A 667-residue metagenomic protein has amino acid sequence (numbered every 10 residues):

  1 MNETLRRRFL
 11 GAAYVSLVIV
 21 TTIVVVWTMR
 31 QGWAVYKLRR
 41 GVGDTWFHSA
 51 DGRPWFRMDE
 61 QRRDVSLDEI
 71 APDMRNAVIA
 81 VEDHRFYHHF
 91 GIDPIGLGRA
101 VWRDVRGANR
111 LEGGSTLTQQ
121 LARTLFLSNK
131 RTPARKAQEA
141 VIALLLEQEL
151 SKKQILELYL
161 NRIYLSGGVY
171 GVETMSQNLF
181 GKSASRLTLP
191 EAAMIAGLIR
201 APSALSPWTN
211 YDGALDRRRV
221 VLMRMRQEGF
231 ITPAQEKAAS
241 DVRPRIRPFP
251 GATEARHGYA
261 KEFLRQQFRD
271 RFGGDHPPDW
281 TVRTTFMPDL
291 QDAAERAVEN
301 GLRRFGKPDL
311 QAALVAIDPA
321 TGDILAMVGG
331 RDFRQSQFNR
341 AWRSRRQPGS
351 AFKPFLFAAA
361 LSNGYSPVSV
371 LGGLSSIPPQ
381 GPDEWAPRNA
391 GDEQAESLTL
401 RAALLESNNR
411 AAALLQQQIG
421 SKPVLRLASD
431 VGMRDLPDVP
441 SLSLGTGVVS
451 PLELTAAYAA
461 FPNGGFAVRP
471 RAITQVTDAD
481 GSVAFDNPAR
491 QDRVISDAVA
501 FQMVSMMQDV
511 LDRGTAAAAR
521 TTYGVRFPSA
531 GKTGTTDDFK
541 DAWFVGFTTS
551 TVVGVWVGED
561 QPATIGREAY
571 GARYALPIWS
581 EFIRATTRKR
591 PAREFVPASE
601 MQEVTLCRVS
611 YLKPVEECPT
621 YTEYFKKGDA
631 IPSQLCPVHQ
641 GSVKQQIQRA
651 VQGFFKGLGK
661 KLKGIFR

Functional and structural regions predicted by a protein language model:
M1-K307, P319, D323-L325, L374 (+2 more regions): Juxtamembrane regions of bacterial inner-membrane/periplasmic proteins, predominantly the peptidoglycan biogenesis
G52, V78-I79, M225, A294 (+7 more regions): Active-site SXXK
R63-L67, P308-Q311, Q335-F355, P367-G373 (+1 more regions): Short active-site loop at a secondary-structure junction that contains or immediately precedes the catalytic residue(s)
Y87-L97, Y170-E173, T232-Q235, Q335-F338 (+3 more regions): Short, well-structured active-site flanking segments
R106-R131, S185, F249-R256, A260 (+4 more regions): Conserved catalytic neighborhood of penicillin-recognizing serine enzymes
T284-K307, L314-D318, M327, D332-F338 (+3 more regions): A penicillin-recognizing enzyme superfamily signal
E384-N389, G420-Y458, G465, A472: Mid-domain, small-residue-enriched loop/turn segments at the edges of structured enzyme/sensor domains
Q602-R667: Low-complexity, Gly/Ser/Thr/Pro-rich intrinsically disordered linker/tail segments
